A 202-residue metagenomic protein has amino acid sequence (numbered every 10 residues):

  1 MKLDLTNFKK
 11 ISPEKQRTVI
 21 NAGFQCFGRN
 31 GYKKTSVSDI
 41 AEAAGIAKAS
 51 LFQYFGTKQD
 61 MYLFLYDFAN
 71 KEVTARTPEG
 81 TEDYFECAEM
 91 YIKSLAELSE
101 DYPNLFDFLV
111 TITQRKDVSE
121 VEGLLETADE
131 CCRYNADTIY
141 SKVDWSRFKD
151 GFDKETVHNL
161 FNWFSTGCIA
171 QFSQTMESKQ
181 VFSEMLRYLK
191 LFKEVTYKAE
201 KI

Functional and structural regions predicted by a protein language model:
M1-E14, E200-I202: N-terminal intrinsically disordered/low-complexity leader segments
E14, T18-Q25, R29, A43 (+6 more regions): Alpha-helical structural segments
Q16, K34, A49, K58-Q59: A short, glycine- and basic residue-enriched loop/turn that sits immediately adjacent to a domain's principal
C26-T35, D39, F55: Short helix/strand-capping hinge loops at secondary-structure junctions that flank key functional elements
A44-F55: Short hydrophobic/aromatic patch on the recognition helix
E97-D137, R147: Short secondary-structure transition hinges
D129-V157, T175, T196-K201: Hydrophobic alpha-helical bundle segments that form small-molecule/ligand-binding pockets
D150-F172, F182-K193: Hydrophobic alpha-helical segments that form the core of small-molecule binding pockets and/or dimer interfaces
